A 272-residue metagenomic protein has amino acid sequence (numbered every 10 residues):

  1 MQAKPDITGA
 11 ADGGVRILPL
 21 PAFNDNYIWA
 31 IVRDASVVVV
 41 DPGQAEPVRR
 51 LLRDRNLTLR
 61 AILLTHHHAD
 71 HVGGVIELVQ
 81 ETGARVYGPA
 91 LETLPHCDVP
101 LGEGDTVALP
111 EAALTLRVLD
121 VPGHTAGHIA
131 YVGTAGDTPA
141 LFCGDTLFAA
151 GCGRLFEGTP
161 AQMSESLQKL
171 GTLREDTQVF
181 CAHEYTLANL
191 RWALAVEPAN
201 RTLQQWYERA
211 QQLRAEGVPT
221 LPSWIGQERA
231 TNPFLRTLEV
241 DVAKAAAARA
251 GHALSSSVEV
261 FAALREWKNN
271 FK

Functional and structural regions predicted by a protein language model:
Q2-K4, Q168-Q178, L187-K272: Accessory terminal helices/loops
K4-T58, Y131-G144: Conserved beta-strand hairpin/beta-sheet module of binuclear metal-dependent hydrolase folds, prominently
F23-N24, V37, Q44-D120, P139 (+2 more regions): Active-site HxH/HxHxD metal-binding segment of metal-dependent hydrolases
A30-V32, T106-G136, A140, T172: Core dinuclear metal-dependent hydrolase active-site scaffold
I31, D41, H66, L78 (+6 more regions): Divalent metal-coordination and catalytic microenvironments
P42-Q44, H67, L91-E92, H124-T125 (+3 more regions): Active-site metal-binding loops of divalent metal-dependent hydrolases
G151-T177: Active-site-adjacent loop/tail segments of enzyme domains
